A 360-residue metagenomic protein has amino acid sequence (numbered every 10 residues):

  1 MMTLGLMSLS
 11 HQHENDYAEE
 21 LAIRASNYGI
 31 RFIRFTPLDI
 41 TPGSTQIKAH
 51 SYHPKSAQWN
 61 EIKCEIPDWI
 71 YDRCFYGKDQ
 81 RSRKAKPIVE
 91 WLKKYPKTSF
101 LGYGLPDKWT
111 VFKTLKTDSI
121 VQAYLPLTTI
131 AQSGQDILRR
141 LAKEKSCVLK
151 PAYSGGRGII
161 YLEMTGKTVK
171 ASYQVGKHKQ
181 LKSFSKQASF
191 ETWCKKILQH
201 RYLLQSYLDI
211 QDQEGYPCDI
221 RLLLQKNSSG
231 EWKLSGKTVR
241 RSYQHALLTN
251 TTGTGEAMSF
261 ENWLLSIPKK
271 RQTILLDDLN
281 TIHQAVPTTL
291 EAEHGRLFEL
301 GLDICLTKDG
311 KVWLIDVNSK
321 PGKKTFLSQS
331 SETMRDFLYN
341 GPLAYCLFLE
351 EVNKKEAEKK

Functional and structural regions predicted by a protein language model:
M1-L4: Extreme N-terminal starter segment of soluble prokaryotic enzymes
H13-E20, I30-Q132: Conserved N-proximal alpha/beta basic substrate-recognition cap immediately N-terminal to, or forming the N-lobe
H53-K55, E163-T168, K226-G230, T307-G310: Short acidic-glycine loop/turn motifs at beta-strand connectors
G102-Q205: Active-site nucleotide/adenylate-binding loops and adjacent lid/helix of ATP-dependent enzymes
C147, K233, W313-I315: Protein kinase-like catalytic core scaffold
S189-D219, L223-C305, L338-V352, E358-K359: A long amphipathic alpha-helix within ATP-dependent nucleotide-binding catalytic cores
R240-T251, N318-S331: Glycine-rich phosphate/pyrophosphate-binding beta-alpha loops
I304-P321: A short beta-strand motif that forms the metal-chelation/ATP-contact edge of phosphoryl-transfer active sites
